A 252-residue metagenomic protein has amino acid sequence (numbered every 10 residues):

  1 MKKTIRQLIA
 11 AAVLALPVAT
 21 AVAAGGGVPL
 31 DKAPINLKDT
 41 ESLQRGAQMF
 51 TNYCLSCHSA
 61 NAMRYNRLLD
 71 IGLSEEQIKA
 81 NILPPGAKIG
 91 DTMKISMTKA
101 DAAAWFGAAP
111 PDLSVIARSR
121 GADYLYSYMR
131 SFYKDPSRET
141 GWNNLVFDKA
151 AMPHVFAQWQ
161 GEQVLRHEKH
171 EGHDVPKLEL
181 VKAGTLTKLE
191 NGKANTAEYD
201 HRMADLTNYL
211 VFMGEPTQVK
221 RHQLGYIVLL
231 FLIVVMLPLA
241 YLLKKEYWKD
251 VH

Functional and structural regions predicted by a protein language model:
K2-L37, F212-T217, I233-H252: Post-cleavage N-terminal segment of exported redox proteins
A24-Q48, S59-D70, Q77-I78, G214-H222: Electrostatic cytochrome c docking/interface patches
K38-A60, L206, Q223-L239: Sequence/structural segment immediately N-terminal to covalent heme-attachment motifs in c-type and related
S42, M49-F50, A109, G121-L125 (+1 more regions): Stable alpha-helical elements in mature extracytoplasmic
T51, L55-A62, R118, R130-K134 (+1 more regions): Sec-exported extracytoplasmic/periplasmic mature domains
R64, R138, A240: Secretory-pathway/luminal and periplasmic proteins that interact with or process carbohydrate-rich
L73-L145, A150-H173, L180-Y199: Electron-transfer interface patches adjacent to heme c in soluble/periplasmic c-type cytochromes and di-/multiheme
N191-I227: Short, aromatic-rich amphipathic segments at membrane interfaces that lie adjacent to a transmembrane helix or signal
